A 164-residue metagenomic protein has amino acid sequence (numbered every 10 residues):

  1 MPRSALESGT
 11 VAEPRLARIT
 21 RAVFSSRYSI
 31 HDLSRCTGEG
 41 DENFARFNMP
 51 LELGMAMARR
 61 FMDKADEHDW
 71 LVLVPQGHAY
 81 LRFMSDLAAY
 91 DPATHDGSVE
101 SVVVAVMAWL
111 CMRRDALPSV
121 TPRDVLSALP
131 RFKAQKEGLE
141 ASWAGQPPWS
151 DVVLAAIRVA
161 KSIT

Functional and structural regions predicted by a protein language model:
M1, S25-R27, L51-M55, P92-D96 (+1 more regions): Short, surface-exposed linear patches
M1-S26, E140-T164: Conserved N-terminal substructure of TIR/SEFIR domains
P2-R3, C36, D86: General secondary-structure edge motif
P2-R3, I30, D63, W70: Hydrophobic beta-strand scaffold residues
E7-E52: TIR-domain catalytic/interaction hotspot
I19-S26, W70-G77, P118-P122: Short, functional N-terminal and low-complexity linear motifs
G40-W109: Cross-kingdom TIR/SEFIR domain
L81-T164: C-terminal interaction surface of TIR/SEFIR-family domains
